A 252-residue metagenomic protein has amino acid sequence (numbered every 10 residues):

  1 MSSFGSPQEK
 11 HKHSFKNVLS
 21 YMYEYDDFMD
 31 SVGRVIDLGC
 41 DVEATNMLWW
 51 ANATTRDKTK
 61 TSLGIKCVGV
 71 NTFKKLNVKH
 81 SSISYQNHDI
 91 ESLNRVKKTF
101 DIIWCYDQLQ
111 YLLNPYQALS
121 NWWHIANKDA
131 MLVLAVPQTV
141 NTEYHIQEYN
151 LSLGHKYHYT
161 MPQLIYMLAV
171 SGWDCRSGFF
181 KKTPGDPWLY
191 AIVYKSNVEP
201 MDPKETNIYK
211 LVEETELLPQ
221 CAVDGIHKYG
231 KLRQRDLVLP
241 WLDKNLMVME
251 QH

Functional and structural regions predicted by a protein language model:
M1-K98, I102-Y106, L119, Y157 (+3 more regions): Conserved N-terminal segment of class I S-adenosyl-L-methionine
D30, L113, N127: Short conserved AdoMet
D107-Y111: A short His-aromatic
L113-Q117, Y144: Short N-terminal helix/helix-N-cap motif within the alpha/beta-hydrolase-1
Y116-M131: A short glycine-rich, Lys/Arg-flanked "PGG" loop and its adjoining helix->strand segment in the class I
L134-Y157: Short, glycine-/aromatic-enriched active-site segment of Class I SAM-dependent methyltransferases
K156-S171: Short alpha-helix
W173-P184: Conserved S-adenosyl-L-methionine
